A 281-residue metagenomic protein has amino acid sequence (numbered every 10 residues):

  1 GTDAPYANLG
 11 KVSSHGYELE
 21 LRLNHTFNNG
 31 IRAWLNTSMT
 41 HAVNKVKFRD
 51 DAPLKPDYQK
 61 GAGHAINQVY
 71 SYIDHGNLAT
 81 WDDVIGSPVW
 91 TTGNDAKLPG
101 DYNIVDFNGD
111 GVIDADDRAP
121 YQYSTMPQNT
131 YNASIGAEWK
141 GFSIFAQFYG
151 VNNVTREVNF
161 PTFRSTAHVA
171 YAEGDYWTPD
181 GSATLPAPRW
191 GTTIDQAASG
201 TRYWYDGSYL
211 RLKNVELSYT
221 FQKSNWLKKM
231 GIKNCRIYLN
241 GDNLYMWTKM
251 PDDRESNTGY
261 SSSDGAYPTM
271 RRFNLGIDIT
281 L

Functional and structural regions predicted by a protein language model:
G1-D3, K11-Y17, M39-K45, P127-Y131 (+3 more regions): Transmembrane beta-barrel architecture of outer-membrane proteins
T2, Y6-G16, D57-D83, E173 (+3 more regions): C-terminal beta-signal and terminal closure region of outer-membrane beta-barrel proteins
A4, G30-R32, N44-D50, N153-N159 (+3 more regions): Outer-membrane beta-barrel proteins
A7-S13, Y17, N24-T125, K249: Conserved small-residue
L23-H25, M39-K45, W139-G141, F148-V154 (+4 more regions): Transmembrane beta-strands of outer-membrane beta-barrel pores
N29-L35, N129-Y131, K140-F142, S208 (+2 more regions): Outer-envelope beta-barrel architecture signal
L35-T37, A146, I237-L239, I277: Membrane-embedded beta-strand positions of outer-membrane beta-barrel proteins
A96, V151-G241: Extracytoplasmic gating/loop element in the C-terminal half of outer-membrane beta-barrel translocons and assembly
